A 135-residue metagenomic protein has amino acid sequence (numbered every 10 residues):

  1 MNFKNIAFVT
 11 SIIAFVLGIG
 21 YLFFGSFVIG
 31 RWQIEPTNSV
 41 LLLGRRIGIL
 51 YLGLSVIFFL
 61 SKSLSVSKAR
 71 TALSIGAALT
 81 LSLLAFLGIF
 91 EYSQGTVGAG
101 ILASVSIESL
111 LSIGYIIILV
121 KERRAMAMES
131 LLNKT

Functional and structural regions predicted by a protein language model:
N2-I13, R70-S74: Interfacial segments of alpha-helical transmembrane regions
F3-I6, A14-L41: Membrane-helix boundary elements
V16-I19, V40-K62, I75-L83: Core segments of alpha-helical transmembrane spans in multipass integral membrane proteins
I34-L42, A72-L73, T96-I107: Non-cytosolic membrane-interface motifs at loop->transmembrane helix junctions
F58-T71, Y92-S93: Juxtamembrane helix-break-helix junctions at the cytosolic face of small multi-pass alpha-helical membrane proteins
L73-G88, I107-L111: Hydrophobic alpha-helical membrane segments
F86-A103, V120: Membrane-helix boundary connector in multi-pass membrane proteins
L110-S130: Membrane-water interface at the C-terminal end of transmembrane alpha helices
